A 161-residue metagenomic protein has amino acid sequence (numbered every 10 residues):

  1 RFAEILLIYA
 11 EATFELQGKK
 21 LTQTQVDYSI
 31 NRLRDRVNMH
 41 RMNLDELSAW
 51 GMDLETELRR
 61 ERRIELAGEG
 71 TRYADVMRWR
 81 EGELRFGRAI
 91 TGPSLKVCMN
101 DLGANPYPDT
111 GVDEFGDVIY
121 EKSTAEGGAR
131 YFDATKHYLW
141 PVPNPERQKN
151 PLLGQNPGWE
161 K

Functional and structural regions predicted by a protein language model:
R1-K161: Acidic/polar-rich alpha-helix caps and helix-coil junctions
